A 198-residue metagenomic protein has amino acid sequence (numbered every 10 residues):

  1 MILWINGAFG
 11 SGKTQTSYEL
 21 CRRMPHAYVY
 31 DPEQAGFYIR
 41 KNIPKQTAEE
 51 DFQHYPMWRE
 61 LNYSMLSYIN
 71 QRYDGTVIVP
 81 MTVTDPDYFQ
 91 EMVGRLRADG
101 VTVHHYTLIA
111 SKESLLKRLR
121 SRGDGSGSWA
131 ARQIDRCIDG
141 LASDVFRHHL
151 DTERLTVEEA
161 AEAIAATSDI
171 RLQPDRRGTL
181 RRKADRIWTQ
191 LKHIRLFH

Functional and structural regions predicted by a protein language model:
I2: Walker A (P-loop) ATP-phosphate-binding motif of ABC ATPase nucleotide-binding domains
I5: Hydrophobic anchor at the beta1->P-loop junction of P-loop NTPases
F9: The conserved Walker
G12: Conserved glycine(s) of the Walker
Q15-S64: Conserved substrate/cofactor phosphate-moiety recognition/catalytic segment in nucleotide-dependent phosphotransferases
T47, R95-F146: A glycine- and Lys/Arg-enriched "phosphate-lid" helix/loop adjacent to the NTP-binding pocket of small-molecule kinases
Q53-H104: Glycine-rich phosphate-binding loop used to anchor ATP phosphates in small-molecule kinases, encompassing both
S121-A163, L172-L191: Small-molecule kinase domains that catalyze NTP-dependent phosphoryl transfer to phosphate-bearing small molecules
